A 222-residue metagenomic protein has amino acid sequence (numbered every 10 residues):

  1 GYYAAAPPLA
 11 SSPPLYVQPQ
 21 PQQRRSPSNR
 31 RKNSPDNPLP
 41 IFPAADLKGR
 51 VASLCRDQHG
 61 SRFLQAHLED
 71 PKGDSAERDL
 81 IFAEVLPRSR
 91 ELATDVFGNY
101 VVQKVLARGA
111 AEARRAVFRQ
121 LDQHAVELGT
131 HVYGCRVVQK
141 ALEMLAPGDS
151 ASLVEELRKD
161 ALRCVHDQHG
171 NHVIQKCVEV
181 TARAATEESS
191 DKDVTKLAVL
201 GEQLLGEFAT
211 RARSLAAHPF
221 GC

Functional and structural regions predicted by a protein language model:
G1-C222: Eukaryotic gene-expression regulator signature that favors modular helical reader/repeat domains and their
